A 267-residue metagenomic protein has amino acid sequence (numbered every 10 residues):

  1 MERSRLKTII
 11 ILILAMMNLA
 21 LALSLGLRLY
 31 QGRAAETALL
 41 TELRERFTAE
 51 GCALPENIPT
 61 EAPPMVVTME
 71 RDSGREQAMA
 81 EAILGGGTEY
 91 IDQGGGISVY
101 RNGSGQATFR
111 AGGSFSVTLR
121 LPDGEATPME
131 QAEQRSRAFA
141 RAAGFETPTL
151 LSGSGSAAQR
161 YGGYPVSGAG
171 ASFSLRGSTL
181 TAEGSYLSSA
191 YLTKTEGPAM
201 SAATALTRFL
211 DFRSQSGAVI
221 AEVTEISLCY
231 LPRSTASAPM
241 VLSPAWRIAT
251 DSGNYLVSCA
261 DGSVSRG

Functional and structural regions predicted by a protein language model:
M1-T147: Preferential activation on post-signal-peptide N-terminal prodomains/segments of secreted or lumenal proteins
R33, L39, E50, N57 (+4 more regions): Generic marker of "main functional regions" within proteins
G74-G112, S116-L121, G144-S178, S227-C259: Exposed beta-strand-loop-beta-strand "reactive/processing" segments of non-cytosolic proteins
G103-A126, L180-A205: N-terminal trafficking/processing presequences and adjacent post-cleavage segments of proteins routed to secretion
T127-L187, T193-E196, M200, V219-T224: Acidic, serine/threonine- and glycine-rich low-complexity intrinsically disordered segments that serve as flexible
T179, L187-G267: Extracytoplasmic/luminal low-complexity segments enriched in Pro/Gly and acidic/polar residues that act as flexible
